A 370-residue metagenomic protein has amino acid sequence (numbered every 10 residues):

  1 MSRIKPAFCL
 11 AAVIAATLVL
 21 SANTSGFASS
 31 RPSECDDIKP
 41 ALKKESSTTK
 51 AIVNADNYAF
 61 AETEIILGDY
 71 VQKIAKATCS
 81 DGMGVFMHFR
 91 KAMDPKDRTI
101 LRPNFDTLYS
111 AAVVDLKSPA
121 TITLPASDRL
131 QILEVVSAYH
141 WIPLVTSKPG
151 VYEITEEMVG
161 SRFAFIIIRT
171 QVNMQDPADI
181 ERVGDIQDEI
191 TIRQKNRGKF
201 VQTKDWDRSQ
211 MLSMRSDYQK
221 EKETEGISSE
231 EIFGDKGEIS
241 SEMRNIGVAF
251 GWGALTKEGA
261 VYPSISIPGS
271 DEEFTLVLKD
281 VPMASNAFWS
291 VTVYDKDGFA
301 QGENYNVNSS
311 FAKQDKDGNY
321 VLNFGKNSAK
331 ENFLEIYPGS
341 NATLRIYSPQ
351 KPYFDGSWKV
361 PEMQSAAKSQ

Functional and structural regions predicted by a protein language model:
M1-A11: Bacterial N-terminal signal peptides that target proteins for export
A11-S21: Bacterial N-terminal signal peptides
N23-G26: Sec-dependent signal peptide cleavage junction
A28-Q370: A compositional/structural signature for long, glycine/proline-rich flexible linkers and loops on extracytoplasmic
